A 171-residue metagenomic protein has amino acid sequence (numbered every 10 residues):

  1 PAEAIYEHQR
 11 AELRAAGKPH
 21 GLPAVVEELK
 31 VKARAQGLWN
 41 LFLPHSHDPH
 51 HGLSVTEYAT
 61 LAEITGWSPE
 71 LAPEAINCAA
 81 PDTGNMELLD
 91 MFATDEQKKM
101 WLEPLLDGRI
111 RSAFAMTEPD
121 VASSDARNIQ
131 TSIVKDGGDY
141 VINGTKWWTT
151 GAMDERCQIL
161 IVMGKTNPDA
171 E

Functional and structural regions predicted by a protein language model:
P1-A79, E87, M91, D95-R111: Amphipathic, small/basic residue-rich leader segments at the start of a protein or domain
A24, N128, C157: Short coil/loop residues immediately preceding or within conserved phosphate-binding loops of NTP-utilizing enzyme
P44, T117-P119, M163-N167: A generic structural motif
N85-L89, A115, Q158-V162: Adenylate-forming
R111-E118, T145: Short Pro/Gly-enriched beta-strand edge/turn motifs at strand-loop
D120-I129: Active-site-adjacent elements of ketosynthase-type condensing enzymes
T131-V134: A structural signal for short hydrophobic beta-strand segments in well-ordered beta-sheet cores
G138-D139, N143-E171: A short core secondary-structure module
